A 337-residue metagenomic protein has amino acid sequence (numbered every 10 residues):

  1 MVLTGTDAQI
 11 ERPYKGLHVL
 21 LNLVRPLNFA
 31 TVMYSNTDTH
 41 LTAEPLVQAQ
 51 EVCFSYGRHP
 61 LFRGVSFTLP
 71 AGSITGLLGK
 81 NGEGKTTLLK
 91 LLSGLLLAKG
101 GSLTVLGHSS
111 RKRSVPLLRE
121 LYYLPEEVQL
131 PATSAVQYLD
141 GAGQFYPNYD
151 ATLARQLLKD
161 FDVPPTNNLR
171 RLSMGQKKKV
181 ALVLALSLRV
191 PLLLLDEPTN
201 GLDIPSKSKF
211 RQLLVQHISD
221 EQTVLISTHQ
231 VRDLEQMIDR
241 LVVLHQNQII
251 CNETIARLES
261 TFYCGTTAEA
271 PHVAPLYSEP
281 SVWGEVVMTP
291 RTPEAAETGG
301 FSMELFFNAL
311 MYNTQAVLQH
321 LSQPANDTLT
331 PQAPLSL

Functional and structural regions predicted by a protein language model:
V47, F62-G64: Conserved structural motif at the start of ABC-family nucleotide-binding domains
L78-K80: The feature captures the beta-strand-to-loop junction immediately N-terminal to the Walker
S93: Helix-to-loop junction immediately C-terminal to a conserved catalytic motif
G101-K112, P116-L117: Conserved ABC transporter NBD signature motif
P116, Y123-V180: ABC-family P-loop ATPase nucleotide-binding domains
L193-E197, L202: Catalytic Walker B motif of ABC-type/P-loop ATPase nucleotide-binding domains
K209-L225, H229-T289: ABC transporter nucleotide-binding domain
Y277-L337: C-terminal coupling/interaction segments
